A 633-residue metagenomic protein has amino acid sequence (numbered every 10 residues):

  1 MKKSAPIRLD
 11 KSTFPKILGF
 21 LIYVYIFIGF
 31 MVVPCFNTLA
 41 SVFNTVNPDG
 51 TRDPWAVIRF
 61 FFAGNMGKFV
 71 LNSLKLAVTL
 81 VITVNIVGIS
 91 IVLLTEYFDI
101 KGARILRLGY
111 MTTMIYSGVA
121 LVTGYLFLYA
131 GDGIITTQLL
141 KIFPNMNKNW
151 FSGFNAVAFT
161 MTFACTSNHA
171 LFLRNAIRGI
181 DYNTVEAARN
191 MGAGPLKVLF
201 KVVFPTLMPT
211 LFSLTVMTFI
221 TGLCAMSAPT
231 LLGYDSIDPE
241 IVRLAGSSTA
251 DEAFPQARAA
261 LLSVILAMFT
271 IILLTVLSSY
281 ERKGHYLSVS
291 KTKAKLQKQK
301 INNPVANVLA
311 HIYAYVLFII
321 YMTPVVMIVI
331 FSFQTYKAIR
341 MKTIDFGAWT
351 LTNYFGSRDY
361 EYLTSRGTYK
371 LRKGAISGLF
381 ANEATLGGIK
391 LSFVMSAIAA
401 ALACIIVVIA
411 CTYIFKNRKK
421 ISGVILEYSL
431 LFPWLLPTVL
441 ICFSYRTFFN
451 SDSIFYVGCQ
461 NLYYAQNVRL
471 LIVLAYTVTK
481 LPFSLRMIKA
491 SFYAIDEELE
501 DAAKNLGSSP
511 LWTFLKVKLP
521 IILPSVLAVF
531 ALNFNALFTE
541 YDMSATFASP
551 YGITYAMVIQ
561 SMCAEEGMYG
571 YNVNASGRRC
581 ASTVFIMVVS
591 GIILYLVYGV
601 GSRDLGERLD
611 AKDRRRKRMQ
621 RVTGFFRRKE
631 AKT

Functional and structural regions predicted by a protein language model:
S4-L9, T51, W55-A56, G64-G67 (+13 more regions): Membrane-interfacial helix termini and adjacent extracytoplasmic/periplasmic loops of multi-pass transporters
R8-L9, L71, R104-I105, F154-A156 (+5 more regions): Amphipathic cytosolic juxtamembrane alpha-helices at the membrane-cytosol interface of multi-pass membrane transporters
K11-S12, R59-A63, P229-I271, N303-A306 (+6 more regions): Interhelical loop and adjacent transmembrane-helix boundary motif in polytopic membrane transport permeases
K16-G19, T95-Y125, V185, L199 (+2 more regions): Cytoplasmic-entry segments and transmembrane alpha-helices of multi-pass inner-membrane transporters
G19, N37-T38, G102-A103, S167 (+12 more regions): C-terminal transmembrane helix and the adjacent membrane-cytosol boundary/short C-terminal tail of inner/organellar
I22-Y25, I82, T112, F159 (+9 more regions): Transmembrane alpha-helices
V32-F43, I86-I91, A120, T136 (+11 more regions): Membrane-embedded alpha-helices of multi-pass transport/permease systems
G64-Y97, L108-G109, L262, L266-Y280 (+2 more regions): Transmembrane alpha-helix signature in integral membrane proteins
